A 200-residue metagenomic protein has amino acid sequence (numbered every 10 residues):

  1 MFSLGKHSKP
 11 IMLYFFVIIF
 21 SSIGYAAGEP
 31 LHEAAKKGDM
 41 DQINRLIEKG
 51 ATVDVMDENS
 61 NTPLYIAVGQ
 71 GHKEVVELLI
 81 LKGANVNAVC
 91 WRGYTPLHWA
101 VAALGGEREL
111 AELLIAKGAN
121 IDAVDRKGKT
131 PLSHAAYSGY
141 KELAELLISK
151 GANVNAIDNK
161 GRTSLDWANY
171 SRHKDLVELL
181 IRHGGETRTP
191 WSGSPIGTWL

Functional and structural regions predicted by a protein language model:
M12-S21: Bacterial N-terminal signal peptides
Y25-I66: N-terminal segments that cap or nucleate solenoid repeat domains
E33-G38, I66-H72, W99-E107, H134-Y140 (+1 more regions): Ankyrin repeat A-helix N-terminal signature
D39-I47, H72-I80, G105-I115, Y140-I148 (+1 more regions): Ankyrin repeat structural motif
A51, A84, A119, A152 (+1 more regions): Ankyrin-repeat C-terminal turn/loop position
